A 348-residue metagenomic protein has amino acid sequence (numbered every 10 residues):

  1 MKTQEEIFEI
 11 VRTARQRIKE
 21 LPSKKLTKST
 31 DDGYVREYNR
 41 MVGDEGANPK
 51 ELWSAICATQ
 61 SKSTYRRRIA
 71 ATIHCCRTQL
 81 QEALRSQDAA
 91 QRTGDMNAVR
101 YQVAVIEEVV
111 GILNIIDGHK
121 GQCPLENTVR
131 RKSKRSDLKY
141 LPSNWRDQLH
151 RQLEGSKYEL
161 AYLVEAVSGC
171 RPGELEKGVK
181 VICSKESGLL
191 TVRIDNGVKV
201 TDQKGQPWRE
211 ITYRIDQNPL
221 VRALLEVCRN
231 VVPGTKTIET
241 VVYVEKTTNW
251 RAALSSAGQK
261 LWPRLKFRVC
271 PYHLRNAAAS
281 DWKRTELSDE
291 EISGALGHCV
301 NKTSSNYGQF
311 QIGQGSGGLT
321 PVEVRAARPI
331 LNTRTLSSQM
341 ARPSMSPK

Functional and structural regions predicted by a protein language model:
Q4-V109: Non-catalytic DNA-binding core/recognition domains of DNA-processing enzymes
Q87-N144: Flexible interdomain linker/hinge and immediately adjacent N-terminus of the catalytic tyrosine-recombinase domain
L138-P172: Basic, Lys/Arg- and aromatic-enriched nucleic-acid-binding interface segment
L163, H273-K302: C-terminal catalytic core of tyrosine-transesterase DNA break-rejoin enzymes
K177-A223: Conserved tyrosine-mediated DNA breakage-rejoining catalytic core shared by Y-recombinases
R214-F267, Y272-H273: Active-site/catalytic core of tyrosine-dependent DNA strand-transfer enzymes
L296-R325: Catalytic-site neighborhood detector that most strongly recognizes the C-terminal catalytic loop/helix of tyrosine
P321-K348: C-terminal secondary-structure termini that scaffold catalytic or DNA-interacting sites
